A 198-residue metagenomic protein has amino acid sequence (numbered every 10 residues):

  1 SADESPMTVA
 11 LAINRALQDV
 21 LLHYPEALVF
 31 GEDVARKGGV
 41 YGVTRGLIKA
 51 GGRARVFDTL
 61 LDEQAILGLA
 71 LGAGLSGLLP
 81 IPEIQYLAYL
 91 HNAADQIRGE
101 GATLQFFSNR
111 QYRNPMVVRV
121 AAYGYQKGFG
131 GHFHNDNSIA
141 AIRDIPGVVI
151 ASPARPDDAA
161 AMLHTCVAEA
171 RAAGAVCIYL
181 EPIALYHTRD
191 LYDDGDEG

Functional and structural regions predicted by a protein language model:
S1-E197: Thiamine diphosphate
